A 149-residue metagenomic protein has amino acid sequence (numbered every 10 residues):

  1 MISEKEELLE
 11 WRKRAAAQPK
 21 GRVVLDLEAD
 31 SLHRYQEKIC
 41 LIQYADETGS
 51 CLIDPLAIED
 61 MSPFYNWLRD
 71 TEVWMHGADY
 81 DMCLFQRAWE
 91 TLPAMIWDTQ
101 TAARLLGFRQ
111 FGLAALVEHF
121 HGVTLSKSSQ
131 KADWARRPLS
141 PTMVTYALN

Functional and structural regions predicted by a protein language model:
M1-A115: Conserved RNase H-like, two-metal-ion catalytic cores of nucleic-acid enzymes
T48, F120, S129: Residue-level signal for pocket-adjacent positions within structured domains
A103, F120, W134-A135: Residue-level signal for alpha-helical context at structural boundaries
L113-S126: A polyampholytic, Gly/Pro-enriched intrinsically disordered region
L125-N149: Acidic, Mg2+-coordinating catalytic module of metal-dependent nucleases/exonucleases that use a two-metal-ion mechanism
